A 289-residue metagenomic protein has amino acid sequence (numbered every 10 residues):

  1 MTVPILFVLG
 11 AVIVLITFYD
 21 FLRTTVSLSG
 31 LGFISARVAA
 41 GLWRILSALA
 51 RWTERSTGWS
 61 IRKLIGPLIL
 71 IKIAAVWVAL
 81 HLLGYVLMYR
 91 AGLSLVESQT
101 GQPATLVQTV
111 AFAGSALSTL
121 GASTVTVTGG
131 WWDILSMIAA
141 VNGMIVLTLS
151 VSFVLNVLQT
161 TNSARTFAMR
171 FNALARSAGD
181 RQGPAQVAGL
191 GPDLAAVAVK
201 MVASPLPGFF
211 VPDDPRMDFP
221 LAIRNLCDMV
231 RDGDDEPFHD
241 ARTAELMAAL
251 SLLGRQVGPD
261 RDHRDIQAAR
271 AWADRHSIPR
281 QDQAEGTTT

Functional and structural regions predicted by a protein language model:
M1-L9: Feature marks short, highly hydrophobic, charge-poor N-terminal signal-anchor/signal peptide-like helices that anchor
V8-R37, A79-Y89, T148-V151: Hydrophobic alpha-helical membrane-embedded segments
I13-F21, Y85, S98-R165: Pore domain of cation channels
T25-R55, T166-N172: Membrane-interface amphipathic/juxtamembrane segments adjacent to transmembrane helices
W52-L80, G130-D133, I138: Loop-to-transmembrane boundary segments
I73-T100: Hydrophobic alpha-helical membrane-insertion segments
L158-R181: Membrane-proximal helical linkers
A175-T289: Soluble C-terminal extramembrane regulatory/interaction domains of multi-pass membrane proteins
